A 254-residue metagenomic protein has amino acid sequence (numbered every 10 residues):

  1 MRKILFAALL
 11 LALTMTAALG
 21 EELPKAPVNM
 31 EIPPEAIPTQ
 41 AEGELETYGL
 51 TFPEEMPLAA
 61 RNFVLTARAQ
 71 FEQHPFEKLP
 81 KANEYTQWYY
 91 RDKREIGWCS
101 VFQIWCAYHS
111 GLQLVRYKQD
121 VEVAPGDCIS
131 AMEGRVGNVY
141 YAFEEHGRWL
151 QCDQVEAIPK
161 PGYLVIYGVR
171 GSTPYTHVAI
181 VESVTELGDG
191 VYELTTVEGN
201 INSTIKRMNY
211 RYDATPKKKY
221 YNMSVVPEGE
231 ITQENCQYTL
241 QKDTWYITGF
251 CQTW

Functional and structural regions predicted by a protein language model:
M1, M15-A26: Intrinsically disordered, low-complexity Ser/Thr/Pro-rich tracts
M1-A7: N-terminal Sec-pathway targeting helices
A7-T14: Bacterial N-terminal signal peptides
E22-M30, E44, Y48, Q154 (+1 more regions): Aromatic- and glycine-rich peptidoglycan recognition patches
L23-K118: N-terminal capping segments
T66-Q70, A142, T253: Residues that form generic nucleotide/phosphate-binding pockets
P80-W88, Q119-E156, R211-T244: Surface-exposed intrinsically disordered loops and tails
Q113-K206: ...with weaker cross-activation on analogous glycine-rich loops/strands in unrelated enzymes
